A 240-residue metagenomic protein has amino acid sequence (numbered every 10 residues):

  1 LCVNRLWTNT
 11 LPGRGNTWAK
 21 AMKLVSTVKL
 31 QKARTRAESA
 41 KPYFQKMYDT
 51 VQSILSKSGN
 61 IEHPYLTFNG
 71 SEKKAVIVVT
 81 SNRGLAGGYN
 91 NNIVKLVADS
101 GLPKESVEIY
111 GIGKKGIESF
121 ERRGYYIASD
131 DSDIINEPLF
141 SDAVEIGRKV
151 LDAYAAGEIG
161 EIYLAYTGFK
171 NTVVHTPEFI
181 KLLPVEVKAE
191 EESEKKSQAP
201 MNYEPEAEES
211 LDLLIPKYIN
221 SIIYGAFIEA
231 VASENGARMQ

Functional and structural regions predicted by a protein language model:
L1-Q240: C-terminal beta-strand-loop-alpha-helix "lid" module of Rossmann-like NAD(P)-dependent dehydrogenases
